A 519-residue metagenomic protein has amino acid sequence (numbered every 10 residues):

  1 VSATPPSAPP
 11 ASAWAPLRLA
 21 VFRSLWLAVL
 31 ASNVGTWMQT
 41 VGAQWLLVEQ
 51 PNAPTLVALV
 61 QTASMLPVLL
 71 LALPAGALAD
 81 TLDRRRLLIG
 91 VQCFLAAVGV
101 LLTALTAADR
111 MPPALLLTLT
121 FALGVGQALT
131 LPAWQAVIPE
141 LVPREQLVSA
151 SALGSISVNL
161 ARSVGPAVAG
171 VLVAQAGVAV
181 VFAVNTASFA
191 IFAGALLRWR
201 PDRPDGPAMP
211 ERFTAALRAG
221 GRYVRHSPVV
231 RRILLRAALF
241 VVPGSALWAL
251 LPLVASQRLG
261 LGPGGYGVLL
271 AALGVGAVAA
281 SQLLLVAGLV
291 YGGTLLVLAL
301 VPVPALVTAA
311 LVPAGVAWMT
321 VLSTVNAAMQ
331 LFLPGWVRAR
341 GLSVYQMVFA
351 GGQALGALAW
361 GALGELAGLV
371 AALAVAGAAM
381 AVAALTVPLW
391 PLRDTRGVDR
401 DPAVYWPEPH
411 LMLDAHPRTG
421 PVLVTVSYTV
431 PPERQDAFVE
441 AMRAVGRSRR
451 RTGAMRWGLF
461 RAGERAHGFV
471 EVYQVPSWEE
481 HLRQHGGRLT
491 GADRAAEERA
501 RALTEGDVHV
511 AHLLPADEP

Functional and structural regions predicted by a protein language model:
V1-A15, W390-V424, T429, D436-E440 (+3 more regions): Intrinsic disorder in cytosolic terminal tails and internal cytosolic loops of multi-pass membrane transporters
V1-D394: Alpha-helical transmembrane-bundle signature of multi-pass membrane transport and export proteins
V184, F460, A511-L513: Solvent-exposed beta-strand sheet faces enriched in polar/charged residues
V344, A441, Q484-G487: Residue-level signal for well-ordered alpha-helical positions
L363, V422-Y428, G458-G487: Short, well-ordered beta-strand segments in beta-rich or mixed alpha/beta enzyme and ligand-binding folds
T395-R396, R447-R456, Q474-V510: An amphipathic, aromatic/His-enriched active-site/gating alpha helix that lines ligand/cofactor pockets
E433-F438, E480-R483: Short, conserved charged micro-motifs
